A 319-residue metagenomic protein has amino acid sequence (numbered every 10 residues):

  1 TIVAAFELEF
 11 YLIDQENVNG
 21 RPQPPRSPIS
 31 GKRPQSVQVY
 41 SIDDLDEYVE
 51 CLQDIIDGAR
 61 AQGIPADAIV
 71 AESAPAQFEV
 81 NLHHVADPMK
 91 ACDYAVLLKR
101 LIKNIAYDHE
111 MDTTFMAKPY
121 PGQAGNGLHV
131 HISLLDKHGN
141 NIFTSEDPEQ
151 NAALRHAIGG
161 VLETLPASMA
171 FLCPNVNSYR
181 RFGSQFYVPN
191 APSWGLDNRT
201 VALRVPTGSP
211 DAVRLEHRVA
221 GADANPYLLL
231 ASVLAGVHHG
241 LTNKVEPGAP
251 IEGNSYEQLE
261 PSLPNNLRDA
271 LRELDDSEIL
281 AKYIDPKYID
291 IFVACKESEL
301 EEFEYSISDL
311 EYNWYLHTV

Functional and structural regions predicted by a protein language model:
T1-V319: Glycine-rich, acidic/polar active-site loops that bind/position phosphate-bearing ligands
